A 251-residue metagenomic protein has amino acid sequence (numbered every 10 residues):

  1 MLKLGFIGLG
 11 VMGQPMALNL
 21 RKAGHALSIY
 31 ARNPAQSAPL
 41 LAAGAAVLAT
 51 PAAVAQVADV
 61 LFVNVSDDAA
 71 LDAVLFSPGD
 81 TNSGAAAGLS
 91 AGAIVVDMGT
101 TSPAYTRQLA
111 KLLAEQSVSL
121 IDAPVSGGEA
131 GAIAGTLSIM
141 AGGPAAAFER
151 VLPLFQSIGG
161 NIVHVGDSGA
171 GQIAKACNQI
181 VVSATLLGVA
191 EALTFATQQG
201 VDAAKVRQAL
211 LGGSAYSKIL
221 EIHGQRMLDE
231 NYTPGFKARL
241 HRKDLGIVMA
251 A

Functional and structural regions predicted by a protein language model:
M1-N64, A93, M98, E129: NAD(P)+-binding Rossmann beta1-loop-alpha1 motif at the extreme N-terminus of oxidoreductases
L4, T100-S183: Rossmann-fold dinucleotide-binding core
L27, V47, S119-I121, I162 (+1 more regions): Hydrophobic beta-strand scaffold residues
P51-Q56, V60-L61, A69-S138: Rossmann-like NAD(P)(H) cofactor-binding subdomain of soluble oxidoreductases
S168, Y216-A251: Interdomain hinge/lid region at the active-site interface of Rossmann-like NAD(P)-dependent oxidoreductases
V201-S214: Small-residue-rich helix-loop
